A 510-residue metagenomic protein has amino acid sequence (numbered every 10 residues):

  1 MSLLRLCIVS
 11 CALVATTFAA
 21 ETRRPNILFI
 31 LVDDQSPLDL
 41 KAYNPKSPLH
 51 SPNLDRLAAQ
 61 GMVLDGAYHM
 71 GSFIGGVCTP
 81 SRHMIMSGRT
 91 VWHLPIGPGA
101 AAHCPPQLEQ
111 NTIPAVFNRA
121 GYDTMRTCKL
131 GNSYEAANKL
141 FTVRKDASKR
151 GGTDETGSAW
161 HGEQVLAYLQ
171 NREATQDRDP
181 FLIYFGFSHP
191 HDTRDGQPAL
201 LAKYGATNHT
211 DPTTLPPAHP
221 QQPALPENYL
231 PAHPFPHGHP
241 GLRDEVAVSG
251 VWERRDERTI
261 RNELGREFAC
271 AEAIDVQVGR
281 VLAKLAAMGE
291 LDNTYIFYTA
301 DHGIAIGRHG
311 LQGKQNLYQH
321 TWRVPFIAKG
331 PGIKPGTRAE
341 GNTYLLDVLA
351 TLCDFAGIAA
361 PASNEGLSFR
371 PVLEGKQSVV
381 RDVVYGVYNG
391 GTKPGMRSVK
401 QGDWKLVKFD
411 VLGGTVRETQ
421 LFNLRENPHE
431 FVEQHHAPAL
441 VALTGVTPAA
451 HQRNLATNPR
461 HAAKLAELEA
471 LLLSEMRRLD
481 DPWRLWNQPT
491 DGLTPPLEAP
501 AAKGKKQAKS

Functional and structural regions predicted by a protein language model:
S2-V9: Sec-dependent signal peptide recognition, specifically the positively charged N-region followed immediately by
S10-A19: Hydrophobic h-region of N-terminal signal peptides that target proteins for export in Gram-negative bacteria
T22, Q35-P48, S72, S148-K149 (+9 more regions): Active-site-proximal cap/lid insertion segments
R23-L28, Q60-D65, R119-M125, Q176-I183 (+3 more regions): Loop/turn elements at helix/coil->beta-strand transitions in domains of secreted/extracellular proteins
Y43-S47, V63-M86, A102-H103, R126-A137 (+7 more regions): Short, solvent-exposed turn/loop segments enriched in Gly/Ser/Thr/Pro and often Arg
N44-R82, G88-R89, N118-M125, H209-Q222 (+4 more regions): Short, structured active-site-proximal loop/turn typified by the sulfatase FGly-forming signature C/S-X-P-X-R
L64-G66, H93, P335-G341, I358-L367 (+2 more regions): Acidic/polar loop patches that form or flank catalytic/metal-binding clefts of enzymes that bind anionic ligands
P80-F181, S188, T193-P198, G205 (+2 more regions): Catalytic-site neighborhoods of secreted/periplasmic enzymes that process anionic sulfate/phosphate groups
